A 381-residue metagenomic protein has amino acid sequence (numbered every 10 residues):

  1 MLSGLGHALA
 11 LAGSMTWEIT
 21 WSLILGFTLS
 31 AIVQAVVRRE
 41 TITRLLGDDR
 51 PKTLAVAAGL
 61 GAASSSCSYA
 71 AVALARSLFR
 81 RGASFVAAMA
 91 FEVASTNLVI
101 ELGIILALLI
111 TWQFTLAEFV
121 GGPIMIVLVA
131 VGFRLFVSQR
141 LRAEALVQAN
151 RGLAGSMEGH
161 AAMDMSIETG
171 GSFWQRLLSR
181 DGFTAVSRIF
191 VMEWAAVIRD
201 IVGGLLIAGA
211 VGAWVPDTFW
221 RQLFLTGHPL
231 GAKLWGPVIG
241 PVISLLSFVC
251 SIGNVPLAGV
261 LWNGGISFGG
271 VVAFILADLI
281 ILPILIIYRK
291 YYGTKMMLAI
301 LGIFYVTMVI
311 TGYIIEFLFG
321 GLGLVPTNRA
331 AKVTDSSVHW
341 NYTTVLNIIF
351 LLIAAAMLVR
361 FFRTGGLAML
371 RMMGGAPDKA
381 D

Functional and structural regions predicted by a protein language model:
M1-G6, D164-A185: Short, membrane-interfacial amphipathic segments enriched in basic
E18-W21, I32-Q34, G61-A73, A94 (+3 more regions): Short helix-coil transition sites and intra-membrane helix breaks within transmembrane domains of multi-pass
G26-I32, P123-R134, G204-A213, G240-S244 (+1 more regions): Hydrophobic core segments of alpha-helical transmembrane domains in multi-pass membrane transport and ion-translocation
S30-L60, W220-W235: Membrane-embedded helical hairpins/re-entrant loop segments and their flanking transmembrane helices within multi-pass
V37, F183-F268, A380-D381: Transmembrane helical segments that form the transport core of multi-pass membrane transport proteins
D48, T115-M165, I287-L370: Juxtamembrane and boundary regions of transmembrane helices in multi-pass small-molecule transporters and channels
A55-V93, G253-I266: Hydrophobic transmembrane alpha-helices that form the pore/transport pathway of multi-pass ion and small-solute
R80-A94, I105, L116-F119, S267-I275 (+2 more regions): Membrane-interface alpha-helices at helix entry/exit sites of multi-pass transporters
